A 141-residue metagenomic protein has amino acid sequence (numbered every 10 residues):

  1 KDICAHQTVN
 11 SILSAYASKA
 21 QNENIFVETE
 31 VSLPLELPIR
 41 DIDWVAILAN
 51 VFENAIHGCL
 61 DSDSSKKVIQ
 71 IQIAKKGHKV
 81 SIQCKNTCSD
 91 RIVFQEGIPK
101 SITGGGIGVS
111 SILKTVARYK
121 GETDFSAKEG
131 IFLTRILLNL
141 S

Functional and structural regions predicted by a protein language model:
C4-A5, V27-L48: Conserved short strand/loop->alpha-helix "switch" segment adjacent to the catalytic nucleotide/phosphoryl-transfer site
A5-E23: Short beta-to-alpha transition helix within the HATPase_c
T29-L35, K75, C88, A127: Heptad-repeat coiled-coil segments of the DHp/HisKA dimerization-phosphoacceptor module
D41-S64, T115-R118: Conserved ATP-binding N-box helix of the HATPase_c
K66-H78: Short beta-strand/loop element within the Bergerat-fold HATPase_c
H78-S110: Glycine-rich/acidic phosphate-handling loop/turn and adjacent ATP-lid/helix of nucleotide-binding kinase/ATPase domains
D90, K128-R135: Glycine-rich nucleotide-binding loop
K120-G130: Glycine-rich ATP-binding loops of the HATPase_c
